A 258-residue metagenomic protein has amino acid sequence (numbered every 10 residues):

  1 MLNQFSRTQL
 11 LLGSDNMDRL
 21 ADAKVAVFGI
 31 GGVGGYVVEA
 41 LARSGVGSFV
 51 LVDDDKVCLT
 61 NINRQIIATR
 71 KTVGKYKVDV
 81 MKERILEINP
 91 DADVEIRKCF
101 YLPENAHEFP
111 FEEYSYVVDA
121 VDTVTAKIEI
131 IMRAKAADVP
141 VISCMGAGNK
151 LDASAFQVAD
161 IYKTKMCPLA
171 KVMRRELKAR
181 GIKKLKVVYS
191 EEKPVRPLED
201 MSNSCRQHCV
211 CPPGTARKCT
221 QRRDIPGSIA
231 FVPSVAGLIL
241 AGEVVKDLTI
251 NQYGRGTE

Functional and structural regions predicted by a protein language model:
M1-A26: N-terminal charged helix/coil linker that caps or initiates catalytic domains
L2, E112-E113, A126, A136 (+4 more regions): Glycine-rich phosphate/adenylate-binding loop
V27-G29, V52: Conserved N-terminal Rossmann-fold NAD(P)-binding element of oxidoreductases
V33-G34: Hydrophobic/small residue at the entry helix of a nucleotide-binding pocket
A42-S48, A136: Conserved S-adenosyl-L-methionine
V46, L51-N89: Glycine-rich phosphate-binding loop and adjoining beta1-alpha1-beta2 segment of Rossmann-like nucleotide-binding folds
K98-A106: Conserved SAM/SAH-binding loop
